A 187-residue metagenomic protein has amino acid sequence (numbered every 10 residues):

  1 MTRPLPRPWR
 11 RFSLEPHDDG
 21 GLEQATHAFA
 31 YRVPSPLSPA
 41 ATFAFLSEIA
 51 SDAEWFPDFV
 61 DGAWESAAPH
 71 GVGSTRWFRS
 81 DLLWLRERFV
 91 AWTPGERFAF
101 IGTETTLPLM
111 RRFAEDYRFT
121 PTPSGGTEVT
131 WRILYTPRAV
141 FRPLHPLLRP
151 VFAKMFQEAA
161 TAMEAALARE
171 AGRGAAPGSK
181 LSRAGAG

Functional and structural regions predicted by a protein language model:
M1-S66, G185-G187: Hydrophobic ligand-binding cavity/cleft-lining segments
T2-S13, Y135-G187: A conserved amphipathic terminal alpha-helix motif
F12, Q24, A28, E104-E158: Beta-strand/loop substructures that line and gate deep hydrophobic ligand-binding cavities in soluble
A30-R32, W84-R86, A114-D116: Well-ordered beta-strand positions in beta-sheet-rich domains
P36-A40, V90-E96, R118-E128: A short, structured loop/turn motif at beta-sheet edges
A41-L46, D52, R76, F89 (+3 more regions): Hydrophobic pocket/interface hotspot
A53-D58, G62-A68, R86, R97-T103 (+1 more regions): Anionic, Ser/Thr-rich low-complexity intrinsically disordered regions
S74-D81, F100-T105: Short beta-strand segments that buttress and anchor functional surface loops
